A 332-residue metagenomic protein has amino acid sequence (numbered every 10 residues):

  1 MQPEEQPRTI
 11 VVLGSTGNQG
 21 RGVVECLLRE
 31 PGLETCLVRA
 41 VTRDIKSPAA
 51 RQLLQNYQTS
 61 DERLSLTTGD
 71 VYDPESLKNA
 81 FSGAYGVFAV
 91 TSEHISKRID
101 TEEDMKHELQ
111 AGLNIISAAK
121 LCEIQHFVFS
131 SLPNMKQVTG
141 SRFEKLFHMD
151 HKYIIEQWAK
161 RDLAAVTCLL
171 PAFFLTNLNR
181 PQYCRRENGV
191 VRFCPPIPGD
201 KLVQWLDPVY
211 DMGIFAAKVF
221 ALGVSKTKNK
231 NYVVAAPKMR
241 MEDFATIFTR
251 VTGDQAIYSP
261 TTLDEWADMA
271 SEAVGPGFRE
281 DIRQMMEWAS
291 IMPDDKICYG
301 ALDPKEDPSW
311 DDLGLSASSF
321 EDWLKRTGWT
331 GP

Functional and structural regions predicted by a protein language model:
Q2-L37, V41-Q55, Y72-E75, A89 (+4 more regions): Oxidoreductase cofactor-interface core, primarily capturing Rossmann-like NAD(P)-dependent enzymes
R51, T59-Y85: Conserved Rossmann-fold cofactor-binding substructure of NAD(P)-dependent oxidoreductases
L66-G69, I257-E265: A generic structural motif
G83, K218, R250, R326-W329: Residues within well-ordered alpha-helical secondary structure of globular protein domains
E108, G112: Aromatic "clamp/platform" in nucleotide-sugar-dependent glycosyltransferases that forms part of the donor/acceptor
T227, L263-P332: A hydrophobic C-terminal alpha-helical subdomain
